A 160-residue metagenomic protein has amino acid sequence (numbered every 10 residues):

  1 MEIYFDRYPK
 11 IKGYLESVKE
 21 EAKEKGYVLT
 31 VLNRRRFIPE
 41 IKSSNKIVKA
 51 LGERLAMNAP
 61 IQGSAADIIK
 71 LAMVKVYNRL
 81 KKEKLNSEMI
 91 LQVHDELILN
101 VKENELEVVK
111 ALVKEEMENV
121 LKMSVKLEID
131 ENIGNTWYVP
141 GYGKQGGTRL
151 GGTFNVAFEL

Functional and structural regions predicted by a protein language model:
M1-L160: Conserved catalytic core of nucleotide polymerization and phosphodiester-bond processing enzymes
